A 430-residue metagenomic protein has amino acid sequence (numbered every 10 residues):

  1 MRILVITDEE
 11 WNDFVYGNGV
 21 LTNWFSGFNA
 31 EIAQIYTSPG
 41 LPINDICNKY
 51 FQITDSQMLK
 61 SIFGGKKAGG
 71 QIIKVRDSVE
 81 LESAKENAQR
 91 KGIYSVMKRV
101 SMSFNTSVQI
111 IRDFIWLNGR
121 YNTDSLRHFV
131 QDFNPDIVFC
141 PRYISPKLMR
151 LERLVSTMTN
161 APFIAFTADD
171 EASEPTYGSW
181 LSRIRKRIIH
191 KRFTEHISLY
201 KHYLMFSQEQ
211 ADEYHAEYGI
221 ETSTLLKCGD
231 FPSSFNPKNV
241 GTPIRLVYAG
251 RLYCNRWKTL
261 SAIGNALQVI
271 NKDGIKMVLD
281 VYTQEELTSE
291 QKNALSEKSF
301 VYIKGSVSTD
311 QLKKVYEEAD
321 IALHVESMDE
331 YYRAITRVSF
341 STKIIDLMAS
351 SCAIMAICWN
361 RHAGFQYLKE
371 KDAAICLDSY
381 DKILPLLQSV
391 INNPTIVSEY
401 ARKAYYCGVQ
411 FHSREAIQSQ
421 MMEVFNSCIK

Functional and structural regions predicted by a protein language model:
M1-S83, T222, L226, D230 (+1 more regions): N-terminal subdomain of nucleotide-sugar transferases
R76-I137: Conserved nucleotide-sugar donor-binding subdomain of glycosyltransferases
Y121, H128, R150-M158, E171 (+1 more regions): Membrane-proximal helix-turn-helix segments that form the acceptor-binding/catalytic region of lipid-linked
I164, A172, K186-N236: Donor nucleotide-sugar binding/catalytic pocket of nucleotide-sugar-dependent glycosyltransferases
D230-S233, N239-A294, Y302-D310: Conserved catalytic-core segment of nucleotide-activated headgroup transferases in glycan assembly
N255-K258, L312, A322-I345, I354-Q366: Nucleotide-sugar-dependent
W359-Q388: Change "using UDP/GDP/dTDP sugars" to "using nucleotide sugars
D378-P385, P394-F425: A charged, aromatic-enriched C-terminal amphipathic alpha-helix characteristic of glycosyltransferases across folds
